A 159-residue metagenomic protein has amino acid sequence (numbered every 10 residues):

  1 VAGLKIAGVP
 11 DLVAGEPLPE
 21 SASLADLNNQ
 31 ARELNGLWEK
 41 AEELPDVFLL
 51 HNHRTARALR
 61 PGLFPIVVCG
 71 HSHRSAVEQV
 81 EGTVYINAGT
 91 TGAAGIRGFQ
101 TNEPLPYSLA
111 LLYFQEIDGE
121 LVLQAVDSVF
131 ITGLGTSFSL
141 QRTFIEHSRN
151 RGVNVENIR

Functional and structural regions predicted by a protein language model:
A2-V84, N150-I158: His/acidic metal-ligating clusters that form di-metal
V47, N52-Q141, H147-R151: Conserved beta-sheet core of the metallophosphoesterase superfamily
